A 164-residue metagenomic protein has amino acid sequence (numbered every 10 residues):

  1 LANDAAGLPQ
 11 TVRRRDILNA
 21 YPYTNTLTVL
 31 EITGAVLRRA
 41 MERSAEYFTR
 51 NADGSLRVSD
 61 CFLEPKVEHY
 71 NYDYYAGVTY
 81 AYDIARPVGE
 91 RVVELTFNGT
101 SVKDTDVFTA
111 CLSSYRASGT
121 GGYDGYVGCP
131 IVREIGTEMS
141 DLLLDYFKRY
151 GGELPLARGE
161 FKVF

Functional and structural regions predicted by a protein language model:
L1-F164: Feature captures C-terminal
